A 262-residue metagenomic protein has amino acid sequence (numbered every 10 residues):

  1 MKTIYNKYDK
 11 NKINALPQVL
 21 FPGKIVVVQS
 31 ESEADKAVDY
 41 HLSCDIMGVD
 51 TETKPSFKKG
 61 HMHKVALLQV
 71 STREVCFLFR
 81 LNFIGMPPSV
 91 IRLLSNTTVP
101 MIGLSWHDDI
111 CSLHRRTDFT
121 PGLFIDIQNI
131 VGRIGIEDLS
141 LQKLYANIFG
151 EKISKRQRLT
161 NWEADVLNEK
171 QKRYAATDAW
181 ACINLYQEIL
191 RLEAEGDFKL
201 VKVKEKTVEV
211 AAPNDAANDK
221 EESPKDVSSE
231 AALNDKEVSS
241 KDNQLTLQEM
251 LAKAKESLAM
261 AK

Functional and structural regions predicted by a protein language model:
M1-M47, R116, I127, W180 (+4 more regions): N-terminal accessory regions of nucleic-acid-interacting proteins
P22, V26-Q29, E33, L42-I46 (+3 more regions): Conserved DEDDh/DEDDy metal-dependent 3′-5′ exonuclease domain
N168, A175, P224-K225, L247: Generic alpha-helix initiation/capping and coil-helix boundary signal
Q187-D197: Short helix-capping/linker segments at secondary-structure and domain boundaries
D215, D219-E221, K225-D226, A231 (+2 more regions): Asp/Glu-rich intrinsically disordered low-complexity tracts
